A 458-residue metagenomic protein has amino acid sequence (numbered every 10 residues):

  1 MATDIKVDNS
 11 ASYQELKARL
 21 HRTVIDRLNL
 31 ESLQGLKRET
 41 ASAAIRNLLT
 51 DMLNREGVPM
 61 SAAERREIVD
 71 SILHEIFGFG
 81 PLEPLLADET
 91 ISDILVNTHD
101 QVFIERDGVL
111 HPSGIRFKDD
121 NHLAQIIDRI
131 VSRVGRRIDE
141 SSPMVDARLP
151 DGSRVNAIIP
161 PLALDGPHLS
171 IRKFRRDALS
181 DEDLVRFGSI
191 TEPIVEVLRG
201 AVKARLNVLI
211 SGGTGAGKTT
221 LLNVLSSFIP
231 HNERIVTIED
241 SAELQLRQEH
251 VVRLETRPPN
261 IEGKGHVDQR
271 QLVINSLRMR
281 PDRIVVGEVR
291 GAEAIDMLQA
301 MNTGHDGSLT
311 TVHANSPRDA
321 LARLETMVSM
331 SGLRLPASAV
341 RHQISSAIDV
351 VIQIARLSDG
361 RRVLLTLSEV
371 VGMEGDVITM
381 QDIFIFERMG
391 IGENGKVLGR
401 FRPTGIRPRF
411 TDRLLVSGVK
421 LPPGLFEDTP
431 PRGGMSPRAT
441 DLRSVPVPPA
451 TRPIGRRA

Functional and structural regions predicted by a protein language model:
M1-H111: N-terminal anchoring/assembly modules that precede and organize ATP-driven motor systems
S32-G35, R55-A62, F77-D88, I130-A147 (+3 more regions): Active-site phosphate-binding and catalytic loops of NTP-dependent enzymes
D88, V96, Q101, E105-A204 (+1 more regions): P-loop NTP-binding catalytic core
R175-R186, K203, N223-I274, A320-L324: P-loop NTPase switch/communication element
I210: Hydrophobic anchor at the beta1->P-loop junction of P-loop NTPases
K218: Conserved lysine of the Walker
E239-V252, S276-G375: Conserved P-loop NTPase nucleotide-binding/switch module
V363-A458: NTP-binding/hydrolysis catalytic cores, primarily Walker-type P-loop NTPases
